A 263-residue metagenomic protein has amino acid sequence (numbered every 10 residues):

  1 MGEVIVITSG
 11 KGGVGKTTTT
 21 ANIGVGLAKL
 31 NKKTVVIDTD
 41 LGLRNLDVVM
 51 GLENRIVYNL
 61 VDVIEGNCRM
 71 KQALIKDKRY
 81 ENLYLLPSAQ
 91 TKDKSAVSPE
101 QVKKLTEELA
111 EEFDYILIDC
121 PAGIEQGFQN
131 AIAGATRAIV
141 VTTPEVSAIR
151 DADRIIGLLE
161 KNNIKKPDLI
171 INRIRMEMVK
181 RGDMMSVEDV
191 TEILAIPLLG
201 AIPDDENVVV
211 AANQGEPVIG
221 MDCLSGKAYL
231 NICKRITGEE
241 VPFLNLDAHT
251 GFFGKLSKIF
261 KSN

Functional and structural regions predicted by a protein language model:
M1-E3, L30-K33, Y80-E81, E112-F113 (+2 more regions): Short coil/turn connectors at secondary-structure junctions
V4-R69, Y115: Walker A/P-loop NTP-binding active-site region of P-loop NTPases, recognizing the glycine-rich GxxxxGKT/S
V6, A28, M50-G51, I64-C68 (+11 more regions): Signal for well-folded cores of large energy- and translation-related assemblies
S9, D38, P87-Q90, C120 (+2 more regions): Flexible glycine-/small-residue-rich
T39-E111, V210-Q214, I219: P-loop/Walker-type NTP enzyme "switch/lid" segment
E100, K104, E108-E111, Y115-V210: Conserved catalytic-core segment of NTP-binding enzymes
G215-N263: NTP-binding/hydrolysis catalytic cores, primarily Walker-type P-loop NTPases
